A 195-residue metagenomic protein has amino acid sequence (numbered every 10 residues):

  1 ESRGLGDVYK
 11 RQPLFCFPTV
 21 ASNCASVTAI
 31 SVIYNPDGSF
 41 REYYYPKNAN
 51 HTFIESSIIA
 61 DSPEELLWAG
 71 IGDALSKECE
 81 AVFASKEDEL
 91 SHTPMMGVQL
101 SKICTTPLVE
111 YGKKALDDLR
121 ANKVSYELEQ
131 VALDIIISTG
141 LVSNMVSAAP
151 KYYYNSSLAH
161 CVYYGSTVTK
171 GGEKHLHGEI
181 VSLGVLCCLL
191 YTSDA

Functional and structural regions predicted by a protein language model:
E1-Y9, Y191-A195: Single conserved hydrophobic/aromatic residue that forms the stacking wall/gate of nucleotide- or nucleobase-binding
K10-S101: A glycine/threonine-rich phosphate-anchoring loop and its flanking beta-alpha core in nucleotide/phosphate-binding
C16, F53, L158-A159, D194: Alpha-helical architecture
L90-S193: Active-site segments that bind and position negatively charged phosphate/pyrophosphate groups
